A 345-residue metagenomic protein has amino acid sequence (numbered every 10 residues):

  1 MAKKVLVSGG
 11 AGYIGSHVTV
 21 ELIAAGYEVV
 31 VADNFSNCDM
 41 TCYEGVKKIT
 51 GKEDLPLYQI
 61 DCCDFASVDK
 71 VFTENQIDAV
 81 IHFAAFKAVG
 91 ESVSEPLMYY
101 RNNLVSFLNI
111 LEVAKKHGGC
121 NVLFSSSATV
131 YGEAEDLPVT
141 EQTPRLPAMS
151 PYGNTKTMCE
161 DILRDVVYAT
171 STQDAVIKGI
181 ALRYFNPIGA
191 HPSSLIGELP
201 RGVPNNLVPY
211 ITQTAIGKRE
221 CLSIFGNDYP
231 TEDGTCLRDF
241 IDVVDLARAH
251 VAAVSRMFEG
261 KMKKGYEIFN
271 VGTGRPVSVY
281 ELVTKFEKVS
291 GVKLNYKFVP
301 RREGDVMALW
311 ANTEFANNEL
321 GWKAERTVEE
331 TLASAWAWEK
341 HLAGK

Functional and structural regions predicted by a protein language model:
M1-A190: N-terminal Rossmann-like NAD(P)+-binding domain of SDR-like oxidoreductases, especially those catalyzing
D33-N34, I81, K87, A128-T129 (+12 more regions): Flexible, active-site-adjacent loop/turn segments at secondary-structure boundaries
D54-Y58, P147, A175-G179, R201-L207 (+2 more regions): Glycine-rich, flexible loop segments associated with nucleotide phosphate handling
V89-S92, H191-G197, E232-G234: A short acidic, helix-capping loop that chelates divalent metal ions and anchors anionic groups
Y100, M149-T157, G197, R201-N205 (+2 more regions): Short-chain dehydrogenase/reductase
T172-D174, S193-S194, G260-K263: Short helix-coil transition/hinge motifs at the ends and kinks of transmembrane helices, capturing the brief
H191-P204, I211-T214, E220: Hydrophobic, Gly/Ser/Ala-rich alpha-helical and linker tracts in large acyl-processing enzymes of secondary/lipid
L207-K345: C-terminal substrate-binding subdomain of Rossmann-fold SDR/epimerase-dehydratase oxidoreductases
